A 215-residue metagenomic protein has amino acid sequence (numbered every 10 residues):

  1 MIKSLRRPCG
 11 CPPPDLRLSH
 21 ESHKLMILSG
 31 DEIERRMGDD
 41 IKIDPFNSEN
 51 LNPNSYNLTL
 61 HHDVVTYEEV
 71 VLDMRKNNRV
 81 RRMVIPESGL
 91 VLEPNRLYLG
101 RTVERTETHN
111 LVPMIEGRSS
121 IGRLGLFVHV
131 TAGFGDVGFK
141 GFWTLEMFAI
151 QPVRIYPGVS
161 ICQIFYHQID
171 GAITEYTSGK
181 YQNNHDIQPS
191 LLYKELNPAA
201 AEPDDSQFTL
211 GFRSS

Functional and structural regions predicted by a protein language model:
C9-C11: Cysteine-centered motifs
S19-S215: DUTPase catalytic domain/fold
